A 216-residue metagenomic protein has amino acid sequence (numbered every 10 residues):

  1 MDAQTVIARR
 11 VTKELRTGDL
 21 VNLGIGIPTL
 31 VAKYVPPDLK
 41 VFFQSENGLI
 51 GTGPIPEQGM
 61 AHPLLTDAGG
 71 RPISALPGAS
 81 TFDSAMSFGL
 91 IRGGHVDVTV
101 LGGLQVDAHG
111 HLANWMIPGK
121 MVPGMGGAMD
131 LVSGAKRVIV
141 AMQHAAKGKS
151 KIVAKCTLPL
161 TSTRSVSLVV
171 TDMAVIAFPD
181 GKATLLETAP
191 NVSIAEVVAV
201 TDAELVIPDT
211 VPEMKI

Functional and structural regions predicted by a protein language model:
M1-L76: N-terminal active-site beta-alpha-beta segment that forms phosphate/nucleotide-binding and substrate-recognition loops
D2-V6, E57-I216: Conserved phosphate- and dinucleotide-binding cores of soluble alpha/beta proteins, encompassing both enzyme active
